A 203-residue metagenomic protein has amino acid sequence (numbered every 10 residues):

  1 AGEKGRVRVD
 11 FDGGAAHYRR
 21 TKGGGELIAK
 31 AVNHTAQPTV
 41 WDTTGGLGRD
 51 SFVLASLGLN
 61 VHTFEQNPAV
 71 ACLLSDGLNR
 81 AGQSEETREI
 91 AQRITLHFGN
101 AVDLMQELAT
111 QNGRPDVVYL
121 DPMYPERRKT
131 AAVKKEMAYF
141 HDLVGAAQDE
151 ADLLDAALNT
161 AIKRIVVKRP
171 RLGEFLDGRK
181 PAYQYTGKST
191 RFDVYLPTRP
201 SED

Functional and structural regions predicted by a protein language model:
A1-W41, L47, S56, L108 (+2 more regions): S-adenosyl-L-methionine
T39-L74: Basic (Lys/Arg-enriched) interaction patch that binds polyanionic ligands
V40-S51, R114-K134: Conserved proline-anchored active-site loop of SAM-dependent methyltransferases that bridges a beta-strand
G45-L47, P68, D103, M123-P125 (+1 more regions): Short, glycine/acidic-enriched loop or turn micro-motifs at the edges of active sites
L57-G58, K134-A138, Y183-Q184: Glycine-rich, phosphate-binding/catalytic loops in enzymes
F64-V117: S-adenosyl-L-methionine
P122-L153: Mobile active-site "lid"/loop adjacent to the S-adenosyl-L-methionine
D149-P197: Conserved Class I SAM-dependent methyltransferase catalytic core
